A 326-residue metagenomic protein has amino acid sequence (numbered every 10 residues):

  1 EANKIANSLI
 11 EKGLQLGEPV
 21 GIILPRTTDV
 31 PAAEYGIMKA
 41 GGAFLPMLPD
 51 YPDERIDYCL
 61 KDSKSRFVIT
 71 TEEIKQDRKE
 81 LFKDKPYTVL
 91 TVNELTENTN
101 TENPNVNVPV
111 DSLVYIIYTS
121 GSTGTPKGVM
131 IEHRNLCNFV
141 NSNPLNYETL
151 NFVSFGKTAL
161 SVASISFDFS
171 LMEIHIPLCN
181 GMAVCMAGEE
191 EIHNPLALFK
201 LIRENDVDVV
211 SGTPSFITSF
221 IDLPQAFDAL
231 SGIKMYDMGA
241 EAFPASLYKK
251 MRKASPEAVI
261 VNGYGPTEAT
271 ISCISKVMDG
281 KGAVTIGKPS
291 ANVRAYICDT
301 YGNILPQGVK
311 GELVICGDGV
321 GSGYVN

Functional and structural regions predicted by a protein language model:
E1-C137, E148-F152, G181, L223 (+1 more regions): Carrier-protein-dependent adenylate-forming modules in NRPS/ANL systems
V20, I37, V68, L113 (+8 more regions): Conserved S/T- and glycine-rich ATP-binding loop of Class I adenylate-forming
L24-T27, L48, L113, A163-F167 (+3 more regions): Conserved AMP-binding
D53-R55, F67-V106, L136, K253 (+2 more regions): AMP-dependent adenylate-forming
E54-R55, A197, S246-L247: Short acidic active-site motifs
I116, V162-A163, A187, G212-T213 (+5 more regions): Short hydrophobic "strand-cap" motifs at the C-terminus of beta-strands
K127-L160, D168-D208: Conserved AMP-binding/adenylation subdomain of ANL enzymes
C179-M182, V207-S211, I221-T285, R294: Gly/Ser/Thr-rich phosphate-binding loop
